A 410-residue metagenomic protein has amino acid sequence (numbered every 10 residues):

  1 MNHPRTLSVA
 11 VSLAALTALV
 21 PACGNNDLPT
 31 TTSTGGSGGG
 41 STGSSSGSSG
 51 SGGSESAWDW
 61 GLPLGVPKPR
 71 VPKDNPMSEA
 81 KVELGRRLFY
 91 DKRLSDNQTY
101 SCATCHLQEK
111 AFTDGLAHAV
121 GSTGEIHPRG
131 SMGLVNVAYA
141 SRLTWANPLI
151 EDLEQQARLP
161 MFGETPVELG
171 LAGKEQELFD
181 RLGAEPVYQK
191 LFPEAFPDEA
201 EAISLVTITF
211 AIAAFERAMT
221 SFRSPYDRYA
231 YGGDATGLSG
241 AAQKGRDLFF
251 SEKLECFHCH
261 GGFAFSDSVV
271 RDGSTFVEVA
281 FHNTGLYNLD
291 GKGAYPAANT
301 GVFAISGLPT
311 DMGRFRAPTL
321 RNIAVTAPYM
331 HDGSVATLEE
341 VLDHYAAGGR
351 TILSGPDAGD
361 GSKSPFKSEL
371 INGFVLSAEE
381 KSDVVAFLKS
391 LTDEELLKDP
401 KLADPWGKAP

Functional and structural regions predicted by a protein language model:
M1, L19-S56: Ser/Thr-rich, Pro/Gly/Ala-heavy low-complexity intrinsically disordered linkers and tails of secreted extracellular
M1-P21: Sec-dependent bacterial lipoprotein signal peptides
S54-L159, D227-H344, R350-D357, L397-P410: Short glycine/threonine-rich turn/loop motifs
A140-A146, E164-L169, E199: Short, polar/flexible loop-turn hinges at active-site or ligand-entry regions and domain interfaces
A157-A195: A short, charged helix-loop
F179-R271, L286, K292, E380-F387: Extended surface/linker regions that mediate inter-domain or inter-protein docking in multi-component redox
L342-V375, E379-S382: Active-site pocket scaffolds in enzymes
V375, E379-P410: A cross-kingdom marker for long, charged
